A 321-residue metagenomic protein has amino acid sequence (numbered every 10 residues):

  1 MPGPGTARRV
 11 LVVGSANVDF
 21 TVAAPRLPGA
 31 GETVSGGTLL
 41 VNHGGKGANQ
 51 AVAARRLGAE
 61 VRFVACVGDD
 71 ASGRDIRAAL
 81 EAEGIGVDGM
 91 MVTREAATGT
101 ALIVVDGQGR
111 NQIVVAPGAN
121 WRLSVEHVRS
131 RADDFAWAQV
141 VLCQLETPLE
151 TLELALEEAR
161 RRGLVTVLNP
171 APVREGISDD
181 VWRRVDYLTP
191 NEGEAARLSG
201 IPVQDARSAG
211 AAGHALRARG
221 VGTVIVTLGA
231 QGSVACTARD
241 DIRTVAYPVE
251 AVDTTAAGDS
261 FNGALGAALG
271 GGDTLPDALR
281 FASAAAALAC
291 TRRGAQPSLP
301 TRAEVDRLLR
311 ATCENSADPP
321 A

Functional and structural regions predicted by a protein language model:
M1-C66, A71-A82, V245, E250-V252 (+1 more regions): Glycine-rich phosphate/adenosyl-contacting loop at the front of the ribokinase-like
M1-V12, R174-E175, D179-D180, A206-A321: Conserved phosphate-binding/catalytic region of the ribokinase-like
V52, T100-V104, Q112-I113, G232-C236: Short beta-strand scaffold segments in enzyme catalytic cores
C66, G89-T93, I103-V140, L145: Conserved phosphate-binding/catalytic loop of the ribokinase/pfkB sugar-kinase fold
E81-E95: A glycine-rich helix N-cap at a beta->alpha junction
H127, Q139-A211, A230-S233: Conserved beta-alpha-beta core of the PfkB/ribokinase-like small-molecule kinase fold
